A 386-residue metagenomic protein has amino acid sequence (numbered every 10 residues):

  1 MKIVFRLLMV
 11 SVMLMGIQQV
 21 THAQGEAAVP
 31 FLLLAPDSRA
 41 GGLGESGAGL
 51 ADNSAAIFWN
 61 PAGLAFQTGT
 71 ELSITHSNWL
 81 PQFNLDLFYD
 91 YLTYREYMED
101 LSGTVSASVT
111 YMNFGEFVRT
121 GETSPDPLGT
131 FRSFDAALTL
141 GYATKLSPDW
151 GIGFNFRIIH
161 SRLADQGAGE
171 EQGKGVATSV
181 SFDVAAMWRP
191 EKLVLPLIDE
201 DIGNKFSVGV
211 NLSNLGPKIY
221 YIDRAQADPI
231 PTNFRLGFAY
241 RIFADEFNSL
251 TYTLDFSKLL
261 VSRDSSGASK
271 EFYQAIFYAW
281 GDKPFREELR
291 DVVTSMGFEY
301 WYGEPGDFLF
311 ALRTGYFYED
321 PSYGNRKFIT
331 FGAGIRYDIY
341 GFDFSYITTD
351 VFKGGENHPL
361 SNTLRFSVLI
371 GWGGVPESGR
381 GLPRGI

Functional and structural regions predicted by a protein language model:
M1-R6: Positively charged n-region of N-terminal signal peptides that target proteins for export
L7-G16: Bacterial N-terminal signal peptides
I17-A23: Sec/Tat signal peptide C-region and signal peptidase I cleavage site
Q24-I386: Subset of outer-membrane beta-barrel
